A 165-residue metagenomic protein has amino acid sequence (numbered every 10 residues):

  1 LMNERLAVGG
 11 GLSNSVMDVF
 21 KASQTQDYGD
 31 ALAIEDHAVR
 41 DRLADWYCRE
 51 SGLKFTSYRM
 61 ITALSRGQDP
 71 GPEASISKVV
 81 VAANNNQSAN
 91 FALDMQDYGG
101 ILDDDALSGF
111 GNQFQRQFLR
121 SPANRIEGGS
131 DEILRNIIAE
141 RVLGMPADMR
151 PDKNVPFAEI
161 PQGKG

Functional and structural regions predicted by a protein language model:
L1, R5-G9, G100-G165: Glycine-rich phosphate/cofactor-binding loops in nucleotide/flavin-utilizing enzymes
L1-L53, N124, E159-G165: Glycine-rich beta->alpha junctions and the first turn(s) of the following alpha-helix
V16, E50, G71, I76 (+2 more regions): Active-site lining segments that contact anionic ligands and/or coordinate catalytic metals
D18-A22, Q87, F91, I137 (+1 more regions): Alpha-helical scaffold segments in soluble metabolic enzymes
A22, F55-Y58, V81, F114 (+2 more regions): Tryptophan-centric aromatic hotspots in well-structured domains and transmembrane helices
A22-Q26, M95, G99, M145-P146: A short secondary-structure junction motif
G29, H37-R40, S51-L107: C-terminal helix-coil-helix/basic helical segment that borders enzyme active sites and/or dimer interfaces and provides
D45, T62, A83, D94 (+2 more regions): Short basic/hydrophobic patches in alpha-helices and adjacent helix-turn junctions that form amphipathic surface motifs
